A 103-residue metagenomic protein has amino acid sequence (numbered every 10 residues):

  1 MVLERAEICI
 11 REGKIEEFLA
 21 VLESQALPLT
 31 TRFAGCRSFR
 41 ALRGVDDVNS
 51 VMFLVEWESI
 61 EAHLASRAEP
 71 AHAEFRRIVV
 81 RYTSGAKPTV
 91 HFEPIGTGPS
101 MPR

Functional and structural regions predicted by a protein language model:
M1-V2, F18, A34-C36: Short, flexible segments with low predicted structural confidence
V2-C9, R40-R67: Short, well-ordered beta-strand segments in beta-rich or mixed alpha/beta enzyme and ligand-binding folds
I8-C9, I15, F33, V90 (+1 more regions): Short leucine-rich amphipathic alpha-helices used at interfaces
R11-G13, E58-I60, P94-T97: Generic structural motif
K14-F18, A62-L64: Short, conserved charged micro-motifs
L19-E23: Amphipathic, non-transmembrane alpha-helical scaffold segments
S24-C36, E56-V90: An amphipathic, aromatic/His-enriched active-site/gating alpha helix that lines ligand/cofactor pockets
S38-N49, R76-R103: Glycine-rich beta-strand-turn "strand-cap" elements at beta-sheet edges
